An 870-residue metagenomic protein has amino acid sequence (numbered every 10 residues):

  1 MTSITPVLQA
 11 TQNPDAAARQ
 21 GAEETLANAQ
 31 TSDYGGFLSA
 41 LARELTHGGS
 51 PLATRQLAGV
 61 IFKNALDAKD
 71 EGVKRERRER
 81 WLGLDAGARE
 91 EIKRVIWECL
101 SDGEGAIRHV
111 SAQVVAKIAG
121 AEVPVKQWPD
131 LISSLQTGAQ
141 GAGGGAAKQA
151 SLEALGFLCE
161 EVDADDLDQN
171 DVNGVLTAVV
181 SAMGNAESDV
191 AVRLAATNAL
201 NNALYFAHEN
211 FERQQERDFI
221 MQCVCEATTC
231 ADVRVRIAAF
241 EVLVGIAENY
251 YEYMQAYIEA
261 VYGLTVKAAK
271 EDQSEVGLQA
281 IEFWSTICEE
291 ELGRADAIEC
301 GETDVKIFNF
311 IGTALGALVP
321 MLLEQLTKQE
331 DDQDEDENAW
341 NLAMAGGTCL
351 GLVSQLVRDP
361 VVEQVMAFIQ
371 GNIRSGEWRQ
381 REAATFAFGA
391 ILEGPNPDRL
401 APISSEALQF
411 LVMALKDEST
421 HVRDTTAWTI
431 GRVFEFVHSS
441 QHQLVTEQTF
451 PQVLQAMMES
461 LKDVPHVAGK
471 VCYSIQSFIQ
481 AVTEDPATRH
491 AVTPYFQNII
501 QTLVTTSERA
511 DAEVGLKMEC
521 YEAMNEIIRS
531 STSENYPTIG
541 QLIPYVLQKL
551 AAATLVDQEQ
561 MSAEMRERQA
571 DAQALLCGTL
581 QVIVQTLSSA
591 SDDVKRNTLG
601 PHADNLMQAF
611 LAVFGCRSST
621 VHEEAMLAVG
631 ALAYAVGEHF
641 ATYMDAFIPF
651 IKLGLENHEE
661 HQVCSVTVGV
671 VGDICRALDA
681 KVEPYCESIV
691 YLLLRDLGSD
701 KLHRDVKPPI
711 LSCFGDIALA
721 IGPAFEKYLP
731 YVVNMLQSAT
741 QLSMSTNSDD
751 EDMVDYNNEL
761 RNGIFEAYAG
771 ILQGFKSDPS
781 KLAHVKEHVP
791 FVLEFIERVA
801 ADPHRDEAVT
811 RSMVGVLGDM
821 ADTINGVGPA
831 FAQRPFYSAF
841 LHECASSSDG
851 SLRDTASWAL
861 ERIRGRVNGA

Functional and structural regions predicted by a protein language model:
M1-A870: Karyopherin-beta/Importin-beta family HEAT-repeat alpha-solenoid scaffold
